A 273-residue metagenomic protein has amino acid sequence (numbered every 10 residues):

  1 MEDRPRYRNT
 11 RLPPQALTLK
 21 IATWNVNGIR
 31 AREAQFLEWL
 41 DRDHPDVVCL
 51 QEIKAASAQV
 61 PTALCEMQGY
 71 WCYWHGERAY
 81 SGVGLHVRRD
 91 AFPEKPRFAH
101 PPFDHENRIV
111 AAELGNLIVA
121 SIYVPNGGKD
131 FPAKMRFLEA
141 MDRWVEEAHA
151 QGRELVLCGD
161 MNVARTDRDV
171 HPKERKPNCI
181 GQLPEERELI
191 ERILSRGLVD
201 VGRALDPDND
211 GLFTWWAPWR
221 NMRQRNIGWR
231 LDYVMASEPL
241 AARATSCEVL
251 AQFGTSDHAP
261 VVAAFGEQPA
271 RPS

Functional and structural regions predicted by a protein language model:
E2-M67, W71, Y80-V83, P269-S273: N-terminal, active-site-proximal structural segment of metallo-dependent hydrolase catalytic domains
I21-N25, L40-A58, V119, V145-D167 (+4 more regions): Active-site beta-strand/loop signature of hydrolases that rely on acidic residues for catalysis
F36-L40, R108-G115, A140-R153: Short amphipathic alpha-helices and their capping/turn segments at secondary-structure boundaries
I53-A56, V60-P125: Structured beta-strand-rich core segments of catalytic domains in phosphoester-bond hydrolases
Q68-G69, A140-I227, L231: Metal-dependent phosphoesterases centered on the DNase I-like endonuclease/exonuclease/phosphatase
A79-P93, W219-A242: Conserved beta strand-loop-helix elements of the APE1-like EEP
A99-H100, Y123-L138, E174-N178: Surface-exposed cleft-lining segments at the edges of enzyme active sites
E248-S273: Surface polyanion/phosphate-binding segment centered on an Asp-His-Pro turn
